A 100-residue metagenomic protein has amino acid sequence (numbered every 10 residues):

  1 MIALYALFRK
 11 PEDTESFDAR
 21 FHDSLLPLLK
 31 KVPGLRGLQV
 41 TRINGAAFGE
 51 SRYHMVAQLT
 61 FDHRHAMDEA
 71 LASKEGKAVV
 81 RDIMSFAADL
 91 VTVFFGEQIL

Functional and structural regions predicted by a protein language model:
M1-L100: Macromolecular interaction modules
